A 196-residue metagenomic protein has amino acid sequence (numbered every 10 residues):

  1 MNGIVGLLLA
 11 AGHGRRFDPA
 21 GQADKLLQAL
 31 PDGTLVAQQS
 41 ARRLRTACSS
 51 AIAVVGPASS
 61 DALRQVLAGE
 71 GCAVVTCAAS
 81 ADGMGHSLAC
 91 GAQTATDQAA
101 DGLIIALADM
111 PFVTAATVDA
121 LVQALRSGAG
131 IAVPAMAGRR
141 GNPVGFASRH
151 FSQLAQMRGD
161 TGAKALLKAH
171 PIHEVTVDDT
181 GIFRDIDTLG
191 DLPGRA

Functional and structural regions predicted by a protein language model:
M1-G6, Q156-A196: Conserved alpha/beta core of the MobA/IspD/sugar-nucleotide pyrophosphorylase nucleotidyltransferase superfamily
N2-V55: N-terminal glycine-rich phosphate-binding loop and ensuing alpha1 helix
A10, V55-G56, L107, V133: Short beta-strand/turn micro-motifs composed of small residues that flank or help shape donor/cofactor-binding pockets
G21-P31, L35, P57-A58, A78-H86 (+5 more regions): Residues at secondary-structure transition points
L26, S50, A73, P171-H173 (+1 more regions): Conserved beta-strand segments of alpha/beta enzyme cores
P31, V74-A79, V175-D178: Short beta->alpha connector loops at strand-helix junctions that form conserved, small/polar/Pro-enriched
A37-G102: Conserved N-terminal catalytic core of the sugar/cofactor nucleotidyltransferase
C77-S148, S152-A155: Conserved beta-loop-beta/alpha segment of the NTase-like Rossmann-fold superfamily that binds/positions NTPs
